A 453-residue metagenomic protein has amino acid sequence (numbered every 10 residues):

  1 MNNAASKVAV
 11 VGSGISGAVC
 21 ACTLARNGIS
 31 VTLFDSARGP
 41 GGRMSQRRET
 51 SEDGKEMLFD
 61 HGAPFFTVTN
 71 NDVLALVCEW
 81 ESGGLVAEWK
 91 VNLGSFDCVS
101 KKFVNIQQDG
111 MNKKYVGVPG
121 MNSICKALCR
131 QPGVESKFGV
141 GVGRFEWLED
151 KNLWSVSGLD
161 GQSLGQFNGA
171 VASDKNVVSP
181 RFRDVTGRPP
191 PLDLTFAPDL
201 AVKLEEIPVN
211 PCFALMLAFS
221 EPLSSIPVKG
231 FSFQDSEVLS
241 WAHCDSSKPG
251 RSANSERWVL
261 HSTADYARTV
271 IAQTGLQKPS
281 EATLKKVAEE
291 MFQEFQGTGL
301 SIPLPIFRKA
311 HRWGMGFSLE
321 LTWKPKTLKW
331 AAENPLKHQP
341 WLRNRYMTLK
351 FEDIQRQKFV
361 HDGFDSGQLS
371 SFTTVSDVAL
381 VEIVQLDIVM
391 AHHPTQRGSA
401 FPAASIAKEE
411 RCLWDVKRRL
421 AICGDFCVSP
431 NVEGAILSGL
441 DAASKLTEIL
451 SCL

Functional and structural regions predicted by a protein language model:
N3-L33: N-terminal Rossmann-like FAD-binding beta1-loop-alpha1 element of flavoenzymes
A25-T50: Glycine-rich FAD pyrophosphate-binding loop
G41, T50-E56, L164-S232, E237: Central helical "cap/lid" subdomain
Q46-G94: N-terminal FAD cofactor-binding segment of flavoenzymes
F65-T69, F103-C129, P279-V287: Short beta-strand to alpha-helix junction loop
F138-W154: A conserved short coil-to-beta-strand element within the FAD-binding core of flavoproteins
V209-N210, S220-L223, D235, S247-G316 (+1 more regions): Flavin-binding catalytic cores
E289-L342, I354, G363, G367 (+2 more regions): Flavin (FAD/FMN) cofactor-binding core of flavoprotein oxidoreductases
